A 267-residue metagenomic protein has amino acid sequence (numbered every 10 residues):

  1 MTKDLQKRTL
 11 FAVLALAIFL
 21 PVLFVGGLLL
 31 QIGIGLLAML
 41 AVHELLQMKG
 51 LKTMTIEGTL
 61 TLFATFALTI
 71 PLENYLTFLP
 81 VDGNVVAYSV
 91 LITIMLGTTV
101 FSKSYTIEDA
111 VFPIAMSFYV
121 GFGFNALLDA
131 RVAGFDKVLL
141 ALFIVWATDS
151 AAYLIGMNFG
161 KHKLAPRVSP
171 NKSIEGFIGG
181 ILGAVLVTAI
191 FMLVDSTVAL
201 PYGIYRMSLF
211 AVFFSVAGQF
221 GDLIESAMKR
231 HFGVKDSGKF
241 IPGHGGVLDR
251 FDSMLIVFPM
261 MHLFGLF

Functional and structural regions predicted by a protein language model:
M1-S173, F177-V212: Membrane-embedded alpha-helical bundles of polytopic integral membrane proteins
K7, R230-D252: Interfacial loop-to-transmembrane junctions
T9, L45, S150, L223-S226 (+1 more regions): Generic detector of well-ordered alpha-helical packing
A17-I18, G238, L255-I256: Hydrophobic alpha-helical transmembrane segments of integral membrane proteins, especially lipid-exposed positions
A147-M157, G218-R230: Short helical (or helix-break) motifs at transmembrane helix termini and adjacent helical loops in multi-pass membrane
S215-F220, V247-L255: Hydrophobic transmembrane alpha-helical segments of multi-pass transport and channel proteins
M228-K229, D252-M261: C-terminal transmembrane helix pair
H262-F267: Juxtamembrane boundary at the C-terminal end of a transmembrane helix
